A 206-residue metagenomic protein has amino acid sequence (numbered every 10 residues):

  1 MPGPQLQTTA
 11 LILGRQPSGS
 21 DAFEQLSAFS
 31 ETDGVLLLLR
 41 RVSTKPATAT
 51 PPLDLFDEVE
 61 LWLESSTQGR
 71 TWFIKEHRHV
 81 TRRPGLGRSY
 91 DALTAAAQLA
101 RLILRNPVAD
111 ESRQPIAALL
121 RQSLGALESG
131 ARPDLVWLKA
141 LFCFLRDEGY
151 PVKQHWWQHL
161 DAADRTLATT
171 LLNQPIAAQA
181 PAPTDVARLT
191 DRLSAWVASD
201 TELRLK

Functional and structural regions predicted by a protein language model:
M1-Q25, F29-K206: Non-catalytic alpha-helical scaffolds and adjoining flexible linkers that form interface surfaces for assembly
